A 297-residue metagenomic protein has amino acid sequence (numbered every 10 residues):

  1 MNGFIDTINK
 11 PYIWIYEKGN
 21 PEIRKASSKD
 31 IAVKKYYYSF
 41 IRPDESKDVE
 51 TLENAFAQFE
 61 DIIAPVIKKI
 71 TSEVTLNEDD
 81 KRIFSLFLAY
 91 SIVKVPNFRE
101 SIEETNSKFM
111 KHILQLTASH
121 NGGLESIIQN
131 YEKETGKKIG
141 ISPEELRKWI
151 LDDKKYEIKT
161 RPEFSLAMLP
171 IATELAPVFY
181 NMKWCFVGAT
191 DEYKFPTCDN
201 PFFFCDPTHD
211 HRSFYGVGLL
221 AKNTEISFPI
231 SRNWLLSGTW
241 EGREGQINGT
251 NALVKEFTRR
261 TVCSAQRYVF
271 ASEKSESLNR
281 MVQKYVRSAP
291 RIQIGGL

Functional and structural regions predicted by a protein language model:
N2-L297: Alpha-helical structural context detector biased toward long hydrophobic helices
